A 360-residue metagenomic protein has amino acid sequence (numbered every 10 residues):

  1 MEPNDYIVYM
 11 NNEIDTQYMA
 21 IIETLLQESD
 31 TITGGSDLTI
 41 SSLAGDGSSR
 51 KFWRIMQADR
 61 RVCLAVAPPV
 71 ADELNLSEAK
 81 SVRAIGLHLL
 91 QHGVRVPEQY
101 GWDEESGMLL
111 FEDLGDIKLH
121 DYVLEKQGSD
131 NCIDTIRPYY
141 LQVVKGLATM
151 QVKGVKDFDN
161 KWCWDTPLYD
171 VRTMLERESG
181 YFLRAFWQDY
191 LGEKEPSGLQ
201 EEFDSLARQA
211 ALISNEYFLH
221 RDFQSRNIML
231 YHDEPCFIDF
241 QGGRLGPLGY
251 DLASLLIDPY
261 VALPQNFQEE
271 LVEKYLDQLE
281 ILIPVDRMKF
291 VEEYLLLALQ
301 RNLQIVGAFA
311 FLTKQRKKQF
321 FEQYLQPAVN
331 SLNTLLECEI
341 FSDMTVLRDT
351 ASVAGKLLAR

Functional and structural regions predicted by a protein language model:
V8-G34: Juxta-kinase regulatory segment immediately upstream of eukaryotic protein kinase catalytic domains
Q27-L38, H92-V94, I283-P284: Short secondary-structure junctions
S41-D46: Protein kinase glycine-rich loop
S49-M56, L64, M150, D204-Y250 (+1 more regions): Active-site acidic catalytic loop and adjacent metal/ATP-binding pocket of ATP-dependent phosphoryl transfer enzymes
W53-V171, E176-R177, L191: ATP-binding pocket architecture of kinase catalytic cores
D165-A207: Active-site catalytic-loop/activation-segment of kinase and kinase-like phosphoryl-transfer enzymes
G180-Y190, L248-P284, L296-R316, A328-L336: Active-site activation/catalytic loop segments of kinase-like enzymes and analogous catalytic loops in related
G307-R360: ATP/Mg2+ or Mg2+-diphosphate-binding catalytic cores that bind nucleotide phosphates or diphosphates via glycine-rich
